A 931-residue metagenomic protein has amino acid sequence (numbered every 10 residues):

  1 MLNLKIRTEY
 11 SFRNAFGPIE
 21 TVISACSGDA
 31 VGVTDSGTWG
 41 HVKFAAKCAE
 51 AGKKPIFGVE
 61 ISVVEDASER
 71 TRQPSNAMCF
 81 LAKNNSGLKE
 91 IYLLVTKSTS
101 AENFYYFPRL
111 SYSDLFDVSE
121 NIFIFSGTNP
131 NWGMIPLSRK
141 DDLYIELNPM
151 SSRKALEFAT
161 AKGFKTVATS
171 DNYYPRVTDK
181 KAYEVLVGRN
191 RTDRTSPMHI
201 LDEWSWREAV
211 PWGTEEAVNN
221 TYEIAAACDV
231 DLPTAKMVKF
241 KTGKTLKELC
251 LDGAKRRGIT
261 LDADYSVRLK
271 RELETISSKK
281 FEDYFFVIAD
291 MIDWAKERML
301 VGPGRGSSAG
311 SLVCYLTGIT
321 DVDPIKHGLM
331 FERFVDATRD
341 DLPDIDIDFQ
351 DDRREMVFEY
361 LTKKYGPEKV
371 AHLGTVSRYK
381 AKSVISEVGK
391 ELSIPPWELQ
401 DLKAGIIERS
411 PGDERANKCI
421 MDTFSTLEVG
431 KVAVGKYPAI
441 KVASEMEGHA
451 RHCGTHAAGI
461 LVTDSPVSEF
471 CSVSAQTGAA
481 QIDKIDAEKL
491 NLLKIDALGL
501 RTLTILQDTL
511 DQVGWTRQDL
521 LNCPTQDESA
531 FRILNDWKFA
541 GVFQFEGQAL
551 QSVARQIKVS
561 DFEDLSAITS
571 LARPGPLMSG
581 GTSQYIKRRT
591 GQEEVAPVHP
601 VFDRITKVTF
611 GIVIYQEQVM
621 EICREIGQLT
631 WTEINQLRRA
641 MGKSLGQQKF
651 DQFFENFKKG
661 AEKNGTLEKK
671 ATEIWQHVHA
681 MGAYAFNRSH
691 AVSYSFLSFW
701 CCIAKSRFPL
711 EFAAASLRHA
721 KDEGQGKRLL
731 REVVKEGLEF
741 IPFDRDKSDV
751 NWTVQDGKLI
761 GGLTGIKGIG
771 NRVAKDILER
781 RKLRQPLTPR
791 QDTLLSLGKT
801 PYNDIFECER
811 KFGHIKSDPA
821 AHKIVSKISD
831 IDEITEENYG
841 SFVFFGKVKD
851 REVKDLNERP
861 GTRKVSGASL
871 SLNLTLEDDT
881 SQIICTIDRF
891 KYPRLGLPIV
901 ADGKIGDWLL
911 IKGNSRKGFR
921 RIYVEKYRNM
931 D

Functional and structural regions predicted by a protein language model:
L2, A30-V33, R194-S196, T242-D931: Noncatalytic, beta-rich nucleic-acid-contacting surfaces in large DNA/RNA-processing enzymes
L2-A25, D29-V33, G37-A51, L93-V177 (+4 more regions): Domain-core and long-helix interface of multi-subunit machines
K5, D35, P55, N84 (+3 more regions): Divalent metal-coordination and catalytic microenvironments
F16, W39-K53, E69-R72, K180-E184 (+1 more regions): Glycine-rich loop at the start of a catalytic domain that most often binds anionic cofactors/ligands
D35-H41, V63, P149-K154, Y173-R176 (+4 more regions): Acidic, metal-coordinating catalytic cores used for nucleic-acid/nucleotide bond scission and strand-transfer chemistry
T38-N103: Hydrophobic or amphipathic alpha-helical targeting/insertion segments
T71-Q73, F116-V118, H452-G454: Solvent-exposed alpha-helices and their adjacent loops that cap or buttress functional pockets in soluble metabolic
K180-K247: Active-site or pore-adjacent capping/gating segments
